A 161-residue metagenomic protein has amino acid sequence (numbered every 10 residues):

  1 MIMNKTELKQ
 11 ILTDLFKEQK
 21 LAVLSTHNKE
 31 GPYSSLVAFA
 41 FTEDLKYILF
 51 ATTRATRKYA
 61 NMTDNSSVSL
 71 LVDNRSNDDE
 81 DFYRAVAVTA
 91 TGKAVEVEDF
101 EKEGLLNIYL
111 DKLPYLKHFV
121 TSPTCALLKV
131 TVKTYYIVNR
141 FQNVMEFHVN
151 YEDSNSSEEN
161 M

Functional and structural regions predicted by a protein language model:
I2-L21: Short, basic/aromatic recognition patches
I2-N4, Y83-M161: Charged, gly/pro-rich active-site loop segments
E7, N77-D81: Short helix-coil transition/hinge motifs at the ends and kinks of transmembrane helices, capturing the brief
F16, N61-M62, Y109: A generic structural signal for nonpolar/aromatic side chains embedded in well-ordered alpha-helices
E18-Q19, N65, K112, K133: Structured helix-beta-strand junction loops
Q19-R54, M62, S69-N74, F82 (+1 more regions): Short beta-strand segments
T52-T56, L71-N77, L106-L116: Short acidic (Asp/Glu) patches
Y59-T63, H148-N150: A short, polar/proline- and glycine-enriched secondary-structure boundary/capping micro-motif
